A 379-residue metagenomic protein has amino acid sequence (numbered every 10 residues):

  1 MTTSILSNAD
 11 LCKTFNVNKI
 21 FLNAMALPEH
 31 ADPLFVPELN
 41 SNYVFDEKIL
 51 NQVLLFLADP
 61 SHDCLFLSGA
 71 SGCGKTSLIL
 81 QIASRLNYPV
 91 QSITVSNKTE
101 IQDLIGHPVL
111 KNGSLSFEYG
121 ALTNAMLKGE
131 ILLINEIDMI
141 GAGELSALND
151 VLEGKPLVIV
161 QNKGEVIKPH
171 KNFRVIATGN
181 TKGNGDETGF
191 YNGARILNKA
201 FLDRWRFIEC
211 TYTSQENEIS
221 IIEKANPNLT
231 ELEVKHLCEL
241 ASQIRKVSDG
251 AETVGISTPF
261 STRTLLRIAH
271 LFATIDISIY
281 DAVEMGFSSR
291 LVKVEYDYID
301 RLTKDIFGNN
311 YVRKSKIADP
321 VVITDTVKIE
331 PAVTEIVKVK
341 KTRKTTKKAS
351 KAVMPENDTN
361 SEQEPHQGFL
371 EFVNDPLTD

Functional and structural regions predicted by a protein language model:
M1-D379: C-terminal regulatory/interaction module of P-loop NTP-utilizing enzymes
